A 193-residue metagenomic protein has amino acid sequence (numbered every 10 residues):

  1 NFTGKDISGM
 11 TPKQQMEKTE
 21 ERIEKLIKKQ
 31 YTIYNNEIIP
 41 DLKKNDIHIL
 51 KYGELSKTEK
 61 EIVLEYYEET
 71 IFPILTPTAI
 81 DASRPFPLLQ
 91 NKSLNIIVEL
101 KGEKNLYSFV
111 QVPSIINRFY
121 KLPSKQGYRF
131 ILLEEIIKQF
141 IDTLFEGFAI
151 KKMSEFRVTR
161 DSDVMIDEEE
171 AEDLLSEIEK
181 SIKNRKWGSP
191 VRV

Functional and structural regions predicted by a protein language model:
N1-V193: N-terminal non-catalytic structural scaffold regions of very large proteins
